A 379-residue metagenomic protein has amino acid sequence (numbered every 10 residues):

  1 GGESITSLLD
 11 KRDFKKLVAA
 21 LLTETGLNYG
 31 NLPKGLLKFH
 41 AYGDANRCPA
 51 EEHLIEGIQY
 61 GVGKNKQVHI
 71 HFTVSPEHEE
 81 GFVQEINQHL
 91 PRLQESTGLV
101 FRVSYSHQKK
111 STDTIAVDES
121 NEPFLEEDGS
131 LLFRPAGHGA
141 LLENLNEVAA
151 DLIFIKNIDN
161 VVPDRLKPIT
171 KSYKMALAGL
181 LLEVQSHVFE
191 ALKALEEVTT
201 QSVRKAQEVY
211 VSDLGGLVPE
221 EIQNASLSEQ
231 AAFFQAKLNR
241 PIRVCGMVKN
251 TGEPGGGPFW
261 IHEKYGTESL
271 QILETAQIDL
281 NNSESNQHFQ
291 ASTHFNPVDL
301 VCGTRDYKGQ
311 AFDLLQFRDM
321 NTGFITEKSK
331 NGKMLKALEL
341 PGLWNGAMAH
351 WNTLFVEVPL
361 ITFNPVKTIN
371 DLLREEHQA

Functional and structural regions predicted by a protein language model:
G1-T251, W260, Y265-Q271, A276-Q277: Domain-scale recognition of functional cores that engage charged ligands
I158, R165-L166, V184-E190, T199-A379: OB-fold and OB-like single-stranded nucleic-acid-recognition modules and their adjacent interaction interfaces
